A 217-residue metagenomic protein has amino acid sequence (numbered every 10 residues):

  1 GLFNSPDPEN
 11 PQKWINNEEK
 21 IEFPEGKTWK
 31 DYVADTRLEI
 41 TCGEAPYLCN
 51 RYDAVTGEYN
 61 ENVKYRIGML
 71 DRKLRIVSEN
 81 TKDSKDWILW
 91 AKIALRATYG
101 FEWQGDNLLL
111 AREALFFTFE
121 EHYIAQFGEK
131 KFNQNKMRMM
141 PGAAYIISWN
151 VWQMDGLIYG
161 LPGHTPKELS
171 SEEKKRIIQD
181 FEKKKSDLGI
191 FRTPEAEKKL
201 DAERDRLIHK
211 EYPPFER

Functional and structural regions predicted by a protein language model:
L2-Y159: Conserved S-adenosyl-L-methionine
H164-K175: Short, surface-exposed amphipathic charged segments that create phosphate/polyanion-binding patches used for binding
E173-R217: Long, low-complexity, polar/charged, intrinsically disordered or flexibly structured peripheral segments
